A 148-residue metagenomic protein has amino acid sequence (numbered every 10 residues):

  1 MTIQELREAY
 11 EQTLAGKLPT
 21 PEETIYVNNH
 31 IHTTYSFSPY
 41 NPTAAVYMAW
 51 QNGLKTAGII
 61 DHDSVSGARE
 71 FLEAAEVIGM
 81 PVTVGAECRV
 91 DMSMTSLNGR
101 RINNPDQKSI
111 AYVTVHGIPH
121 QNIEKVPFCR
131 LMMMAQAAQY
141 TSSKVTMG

Functional and structural regions predicted by a protein language model:
M1-I110: An N-terminally biased module of ancient metal coordination in phosphate/nucleic-acid-related enzymes
L6-L14, F128-L131, T146-G148: Generic structural signal of hydrophobic/aromatic residues within well-ordered alpha-helices of folded domains
S38-Y40, Y140, G148: Divalent metal-binding pocket/active-site signature
D61, Q136-Y140: Generic detection of long, well-ordered alpha-helical segments
R69, K144-M147: A broadly conserved amphipathic alpha-helix scaffold signal in soluble, globular proteins
T95-A137, G148: Active-site gating loops and adjacent loop-to-helix segments of metal-dependent hydrolytic enzymes
